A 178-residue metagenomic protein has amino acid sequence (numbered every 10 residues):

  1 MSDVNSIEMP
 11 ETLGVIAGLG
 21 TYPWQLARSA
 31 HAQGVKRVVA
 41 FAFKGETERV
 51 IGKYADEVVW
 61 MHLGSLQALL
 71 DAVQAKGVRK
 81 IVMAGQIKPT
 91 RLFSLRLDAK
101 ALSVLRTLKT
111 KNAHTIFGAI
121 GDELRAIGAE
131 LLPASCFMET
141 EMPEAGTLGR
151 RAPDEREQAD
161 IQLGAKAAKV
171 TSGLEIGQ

Functional and structural regions predicted by a protein language model:
V4-F43: N-terminal basic/disordered segments at the start of proteins
E8, A17, T21-Q25, M61-A68 (+5 more regions): Conserved active-site and cofactor/substrate-binding residues in soluble primary-metabolism enzymes
E11-G14, R37-A40, E57, R79-I81 (+3 more regions): Structural motif
L13, E57, A101-H114, T147-Q158: Flexible, glycine/proline-enriched loop segments at strand-loop-helix junctions that form or flank small-ligand binding
H31-A32, G52, Q74, R125: Anion (oxyanion) recognition and catalysis
A42-L63: N-terminal beta-loop-helix "entrance" segment that forms/cooperates in small-molecule cofactor or anionic ligand
L66-S135: N-terminal glycine-rich phosphate/adenylate-binding segment common to multiple enzyme folds
I120-Q178: Internal active-site segments that recognize and position negatively charged phosphoryl groups and nucleotide moieties
